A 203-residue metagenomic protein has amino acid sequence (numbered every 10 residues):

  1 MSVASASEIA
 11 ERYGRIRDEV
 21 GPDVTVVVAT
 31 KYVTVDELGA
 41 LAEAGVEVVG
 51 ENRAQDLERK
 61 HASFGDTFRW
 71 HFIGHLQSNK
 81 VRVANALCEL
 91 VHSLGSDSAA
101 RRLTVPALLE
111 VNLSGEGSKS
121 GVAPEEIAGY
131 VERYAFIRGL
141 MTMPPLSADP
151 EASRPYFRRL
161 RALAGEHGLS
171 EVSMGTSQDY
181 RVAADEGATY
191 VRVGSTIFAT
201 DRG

Functional and structural regions predicted by a protein language model:
M1-Q178, A184-E186: Conserved alpha/beta-domain cores
A6, R181-D185, R192-R202: Expand to "…catalyze enediolate/carbanion chemistry for C-C bond making/breaking, isomerization, decarboxylation
G50, V191-R192: Paired acidic/hydrophobic, glycine-rich loop segments that form the ligand-binding mouth/hinge of periplasmic-binding
K60, R202-G203: Short Asp/Glu-rich motifs
